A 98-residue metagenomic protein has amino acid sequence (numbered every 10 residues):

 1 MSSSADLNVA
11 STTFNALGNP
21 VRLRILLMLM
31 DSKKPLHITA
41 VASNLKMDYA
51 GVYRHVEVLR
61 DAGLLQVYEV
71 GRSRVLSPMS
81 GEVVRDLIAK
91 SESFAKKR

Functional and structural regions predicted by a protein language model:
M1-V9: Short, intrinsically disordered or compositionally biased N-terminal tails of bacterial proteins
S2, R74-R98: Conserved segment of winged-helix/HTH DNA-binding domains
N8-A50, V70-V83: N-terminal helix-turn-helix DNA-binding core of bacterial DNA-binding proteins
V56-E57: Short, hydrophobic-biased segments on the C-terminal half of alpha helices that form "recognition helices"
R60-V70: Beta-hairpin "wing" of winged helix-turn-helix
